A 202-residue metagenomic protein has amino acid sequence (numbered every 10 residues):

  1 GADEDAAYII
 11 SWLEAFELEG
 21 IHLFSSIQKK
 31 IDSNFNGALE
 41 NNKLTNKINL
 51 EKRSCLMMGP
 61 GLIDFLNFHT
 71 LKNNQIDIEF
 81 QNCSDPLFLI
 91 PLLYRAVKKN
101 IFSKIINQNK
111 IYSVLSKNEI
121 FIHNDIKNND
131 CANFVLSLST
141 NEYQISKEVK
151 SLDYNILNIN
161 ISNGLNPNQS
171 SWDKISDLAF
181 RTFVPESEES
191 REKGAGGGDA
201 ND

Functional and structural regions predicted by a protein language model:
G1-D5, E19-H22, M57-G61, S84-P91 (+1 more regions): Conserved active-site and cofactor/substrate-binding residues in soluble primary-metabolism enzymes
A2-N46: N-terminal low-complexity or amphipathic/hydrophobic leaders
F35-N42, I101-Q108, I122, F134-K147: Generic structural motif
T45-V114: A generic, well-ordered mixed alpha/beta core segment in the N-terminal half of proteins
L115-E119: Glycine-rich, charge-decorated loop segments at or immediately adjacent to ligand/cofactor-binding or catalytic sites
H123-D202: Extended, charged low-complexity segments that frequently continue into or abut oligomerization scaffolds
